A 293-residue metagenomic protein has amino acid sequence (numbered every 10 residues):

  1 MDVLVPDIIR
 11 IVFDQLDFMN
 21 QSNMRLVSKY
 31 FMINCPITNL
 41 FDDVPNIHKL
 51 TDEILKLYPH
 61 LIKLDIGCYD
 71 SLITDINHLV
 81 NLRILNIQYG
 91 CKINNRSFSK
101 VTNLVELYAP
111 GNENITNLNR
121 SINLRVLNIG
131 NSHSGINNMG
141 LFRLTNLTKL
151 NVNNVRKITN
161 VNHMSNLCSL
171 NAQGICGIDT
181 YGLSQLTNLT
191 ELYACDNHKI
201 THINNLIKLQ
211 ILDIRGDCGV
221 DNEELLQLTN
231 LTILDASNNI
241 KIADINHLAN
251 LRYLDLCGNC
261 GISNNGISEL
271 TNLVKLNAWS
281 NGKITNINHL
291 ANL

Functional and structural regions predicted by a protein language model:
M1-Y30: N-terminal Skp1-binding subsegment of the F-box domain
M19-S22, M32-K56: Hydrophobic regular-secondary-structure patch
F31, T148, T190-E191, T232-I233 (+2 more regions): Low-complexity, intrinsically disordered short segments enriched for Gly/Pro and polybasic residues
I33-C35, L50-P59, L72-V80, N95-V101 (+9 more regions): Leucine-rich repeat
D42-K49, D65-L72, N86-I93, Y108-N114 (+8 more regions): Concave beta-strand-loop units of leucine-rich repeat
Y58-I66: Parallel beta-helix/beta-solenoid
